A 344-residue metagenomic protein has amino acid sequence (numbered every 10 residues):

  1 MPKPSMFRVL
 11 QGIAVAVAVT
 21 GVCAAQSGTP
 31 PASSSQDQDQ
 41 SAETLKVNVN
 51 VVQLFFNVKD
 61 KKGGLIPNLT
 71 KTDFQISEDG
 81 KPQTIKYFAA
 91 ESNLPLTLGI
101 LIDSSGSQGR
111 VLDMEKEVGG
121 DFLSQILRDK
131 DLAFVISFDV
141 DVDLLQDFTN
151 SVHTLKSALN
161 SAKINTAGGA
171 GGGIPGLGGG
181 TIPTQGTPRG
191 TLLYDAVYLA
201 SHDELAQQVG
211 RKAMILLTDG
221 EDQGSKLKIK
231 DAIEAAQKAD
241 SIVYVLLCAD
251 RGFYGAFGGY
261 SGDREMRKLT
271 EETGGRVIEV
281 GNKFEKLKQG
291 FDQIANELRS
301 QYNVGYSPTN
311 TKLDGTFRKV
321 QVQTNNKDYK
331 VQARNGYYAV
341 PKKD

Functional and structural regions predicted by a protein language model:
M1-A14: Bacterial N-terminal signal peptides that target proteins for export
S5-R8, T20, E43, V52: Intrinsic-disorder/low-complexity peptide segments enriched for small residues
Q11-C23: Bacterial N-terminal signal peptides
A24-D344: Scaffold/interface architecture of coatomer-like assemblies
